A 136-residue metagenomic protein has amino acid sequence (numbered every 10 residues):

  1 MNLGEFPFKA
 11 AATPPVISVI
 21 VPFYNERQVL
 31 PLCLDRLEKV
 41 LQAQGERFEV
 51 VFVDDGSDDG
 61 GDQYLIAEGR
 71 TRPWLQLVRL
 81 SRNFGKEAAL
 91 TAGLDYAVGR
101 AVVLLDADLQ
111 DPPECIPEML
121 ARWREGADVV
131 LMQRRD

Functional and structural regions predicted by a protein language model:
N2-D136: Structured catalytic core of nucleotide-sugar glycosyltransferases
